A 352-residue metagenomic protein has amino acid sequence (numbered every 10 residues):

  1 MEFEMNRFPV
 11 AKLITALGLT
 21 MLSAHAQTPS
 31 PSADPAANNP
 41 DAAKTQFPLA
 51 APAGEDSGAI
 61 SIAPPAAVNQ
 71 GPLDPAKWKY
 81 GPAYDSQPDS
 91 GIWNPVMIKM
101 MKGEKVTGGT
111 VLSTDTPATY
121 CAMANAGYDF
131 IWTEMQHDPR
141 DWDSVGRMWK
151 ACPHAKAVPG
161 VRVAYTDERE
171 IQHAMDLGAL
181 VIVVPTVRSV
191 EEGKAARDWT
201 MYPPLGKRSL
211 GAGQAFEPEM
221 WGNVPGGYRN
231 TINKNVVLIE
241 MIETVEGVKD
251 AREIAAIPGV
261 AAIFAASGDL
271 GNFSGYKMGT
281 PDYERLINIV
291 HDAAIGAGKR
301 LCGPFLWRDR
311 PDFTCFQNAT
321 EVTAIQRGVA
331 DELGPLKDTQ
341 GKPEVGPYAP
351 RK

Functional and structural regions predicted by a protein language model:
I60-T110, G222-K234: N-terminal amphipathic alpha-helix/helix-capping segment at the start of soluble metabolic enzymes
K102-P117, G160-A164, V236-K249: Active-site mouth loops of central-metabolism enzymes
G109, E134, I182, A196 (+3 more regions): Conserved, mostly hydrophobic/aromatic
W142-E168, Q172, T200-L205, T231-N233 (+1 more regions): Alpha-helix-loop-beta-strand connector modules within alpha/beta enzyme cores
M148, E191-L205, V322-G346: C-terminal helical cap(s) of enzyme catalytic domains, especially alpha/beta-barrels
T166-L180, V184, E191-G193, V248-I257 (+1 more regions): Catalytic cores of alpha/beta
V181-E192, I263-F273, T314-L333: Glycine-rich phosphate-binding active-site loops on the catalytic face of alpha/beta enzymes
V181-I257: Conserved anion-binding
